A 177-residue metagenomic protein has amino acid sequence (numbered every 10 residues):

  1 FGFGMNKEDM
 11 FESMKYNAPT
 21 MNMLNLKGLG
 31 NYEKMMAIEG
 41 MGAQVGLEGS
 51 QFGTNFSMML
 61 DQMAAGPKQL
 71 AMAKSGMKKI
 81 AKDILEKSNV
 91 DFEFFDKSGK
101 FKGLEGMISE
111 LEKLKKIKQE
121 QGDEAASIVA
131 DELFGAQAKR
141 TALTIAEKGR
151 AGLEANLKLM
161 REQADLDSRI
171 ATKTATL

Functional and structural regions predicted by a protein language model:
F1-F3, D9-T20, G30-L177: Alpha-helical architecture feature
N22-L26: Small-residue-rich, membrane-active alpha-helical segments
